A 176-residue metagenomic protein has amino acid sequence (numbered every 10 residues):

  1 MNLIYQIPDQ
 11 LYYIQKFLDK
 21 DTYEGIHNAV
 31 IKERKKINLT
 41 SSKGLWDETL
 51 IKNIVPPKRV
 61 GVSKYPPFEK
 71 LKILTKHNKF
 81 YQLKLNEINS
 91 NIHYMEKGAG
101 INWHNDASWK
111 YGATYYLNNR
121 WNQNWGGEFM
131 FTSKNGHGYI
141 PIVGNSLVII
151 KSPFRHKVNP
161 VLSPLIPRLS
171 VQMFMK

Functional and structural regions predicted by a protein language model:
M1-Q82: Non-heme Fe(II)/2-oxoglutarate
K76, Y81-K176: Catalytic core of non-heme Fe(II) oxygenases with the double-stranded beta-helix
